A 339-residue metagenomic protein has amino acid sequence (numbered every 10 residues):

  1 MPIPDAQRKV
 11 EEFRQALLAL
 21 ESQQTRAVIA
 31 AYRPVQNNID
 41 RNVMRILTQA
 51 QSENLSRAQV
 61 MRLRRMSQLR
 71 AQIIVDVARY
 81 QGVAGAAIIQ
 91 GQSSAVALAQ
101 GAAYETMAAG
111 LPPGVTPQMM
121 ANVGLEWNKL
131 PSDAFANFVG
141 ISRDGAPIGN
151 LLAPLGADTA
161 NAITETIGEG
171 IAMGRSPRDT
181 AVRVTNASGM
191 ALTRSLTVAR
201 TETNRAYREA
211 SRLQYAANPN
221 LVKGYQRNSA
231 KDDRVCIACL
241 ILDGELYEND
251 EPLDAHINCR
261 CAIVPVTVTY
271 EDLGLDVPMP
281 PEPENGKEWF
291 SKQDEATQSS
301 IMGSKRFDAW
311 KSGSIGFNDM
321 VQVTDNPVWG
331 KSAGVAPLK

Functional and structural regions predicted by a protein language model:
M1-A181, E271-K339: N-terminal leader/targeting and assembly helices and adjacent pre-domain segments
R175-R178, N186-M279: Acidic, glycine-rich two-metal-ion catalytic cores of nucleic acid-processing enzymes
